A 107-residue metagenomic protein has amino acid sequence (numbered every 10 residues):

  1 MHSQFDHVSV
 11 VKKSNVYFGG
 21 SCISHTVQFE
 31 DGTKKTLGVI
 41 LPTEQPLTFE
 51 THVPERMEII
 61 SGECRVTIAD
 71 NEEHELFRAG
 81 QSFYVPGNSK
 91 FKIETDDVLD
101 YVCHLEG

Functional and structural regions predicted by a protein language model:
M1-L37: A short, N-terminal "cap"/entry segment at the start of jelly-roll beta-barrel domains of the cupin/DSBH fold
F18, L47-F49, V66-T67: Short loop/turn motifs at secondary-structure junctions and domain boundaries
Q28-E30, T67-A69, E94, E106: A generic structural motif
Q28-H52, Y84-G87: Conserved short histidine dyad/triad with adjacent acidic residue
I40, A69-N88: Short acidic-glycine-tyrosine-enriched beta hairpin
T51-V66: Short, conserved beta-strand element in jelly-roll/cupin
P86-G107: Ligand-binding loop in jelly-roll beta-barrel domains
